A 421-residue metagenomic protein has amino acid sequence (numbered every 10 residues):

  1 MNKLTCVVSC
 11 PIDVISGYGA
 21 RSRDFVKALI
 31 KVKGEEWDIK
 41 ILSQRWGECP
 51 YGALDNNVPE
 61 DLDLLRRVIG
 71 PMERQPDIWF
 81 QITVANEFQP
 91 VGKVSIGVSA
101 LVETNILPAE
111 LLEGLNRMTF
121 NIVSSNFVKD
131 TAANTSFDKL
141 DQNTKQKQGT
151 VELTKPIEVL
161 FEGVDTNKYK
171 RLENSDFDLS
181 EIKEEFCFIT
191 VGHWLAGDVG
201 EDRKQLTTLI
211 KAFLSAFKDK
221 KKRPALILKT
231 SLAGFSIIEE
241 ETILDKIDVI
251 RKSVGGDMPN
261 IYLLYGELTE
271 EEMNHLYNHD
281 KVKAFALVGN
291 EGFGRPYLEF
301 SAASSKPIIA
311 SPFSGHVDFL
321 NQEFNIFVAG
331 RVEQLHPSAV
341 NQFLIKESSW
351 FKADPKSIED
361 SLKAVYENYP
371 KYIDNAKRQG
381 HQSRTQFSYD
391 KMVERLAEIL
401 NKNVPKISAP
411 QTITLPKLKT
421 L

Functional and structural regions predicted by a protein language model:
M1-P76, A225, E394-I399, K419-L421: N-terminal pre-catalytic "stem/leader" segment of glycosyltransferase-like enzymes
V7-S9, E48-A133: Extended catalytic core of nucleotide-activated donor transferases of GT-like folds
R21-R23, A28, T166-H275: Conserved catalytic-core segment of nucleotide-activated headgroup transferases in glycan assembly
F120-R171: Donor nucleotide-sugar binding/catalytic pocket of nucleotide-sugar-dependent glycosyltransferases
H275-G292, A303-K306: Acidic donor-binding loop of glycosyltransferase active sites
V317-A364: Change "using UDP/GDP/dTDP sugars" to "using nucleotide sugars
S349-S357, E367-E398: A charged, aromatic-enriched C-terminal amphipathic alpha-helix characteristic of glycosyltransferases across folds
N368, Y389-L421: C-terminal alpha-helical cap of glycosyltransferases
